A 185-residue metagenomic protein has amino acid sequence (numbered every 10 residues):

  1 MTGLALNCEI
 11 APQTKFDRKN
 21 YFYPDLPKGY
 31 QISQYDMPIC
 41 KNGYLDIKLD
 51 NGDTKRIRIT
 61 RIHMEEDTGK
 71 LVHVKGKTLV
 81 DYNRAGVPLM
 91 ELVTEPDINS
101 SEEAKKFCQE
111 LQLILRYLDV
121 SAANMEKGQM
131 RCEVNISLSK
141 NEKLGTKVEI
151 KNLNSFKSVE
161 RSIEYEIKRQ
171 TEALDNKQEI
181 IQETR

Functional and structural regions predicted by a protein language model:
M1-R185: Basic, nucleic-acid-interacting segments
